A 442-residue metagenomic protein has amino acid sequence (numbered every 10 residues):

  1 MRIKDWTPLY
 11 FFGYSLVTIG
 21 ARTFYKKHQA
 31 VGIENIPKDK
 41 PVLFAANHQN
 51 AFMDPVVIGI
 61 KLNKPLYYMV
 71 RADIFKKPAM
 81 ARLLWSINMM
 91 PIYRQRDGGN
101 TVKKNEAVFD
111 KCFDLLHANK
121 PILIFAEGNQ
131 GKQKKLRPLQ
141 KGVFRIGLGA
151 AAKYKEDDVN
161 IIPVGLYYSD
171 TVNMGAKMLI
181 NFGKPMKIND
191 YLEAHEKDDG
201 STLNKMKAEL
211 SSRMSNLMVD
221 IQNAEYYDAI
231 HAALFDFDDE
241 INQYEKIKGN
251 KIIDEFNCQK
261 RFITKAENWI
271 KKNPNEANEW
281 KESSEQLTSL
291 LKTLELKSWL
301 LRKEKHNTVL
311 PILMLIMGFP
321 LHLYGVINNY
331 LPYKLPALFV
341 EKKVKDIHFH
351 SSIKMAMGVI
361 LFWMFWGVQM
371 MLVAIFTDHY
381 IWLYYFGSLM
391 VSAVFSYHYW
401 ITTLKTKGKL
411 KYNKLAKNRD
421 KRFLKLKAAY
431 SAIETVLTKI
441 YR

Functional and structural regions predicted by a protein language model:
R2-G13, I36-T101, P332-I347: Catalytic core of membrane glycerolipid acyltransferases/transacylases, capturing the structured, soluble-facing
R2-V31, A79-I87, T308-K342, W366-H379 (+1 more regions): A transmembrane-helix-recognition feature enriched in membrane-embedded lipid enzymes and envelope glyco-/phospholipid
G20-K40, A429, I433-I440: A short, well-structured juxtamembrane/interface segment
K26, H48, V102-E106: A conditional alpha-helix N-cap/helix-loop micro-motif detector
K26-K27, I60-L66, F109, P138: Basic/hydrophobic alpha-helical interface regions
R96, T101-H306, S388-R442: Non-catalytic C-terminal accessory region of glycerolipid acyltransferases and related lyso-lipid remodeling enzymes
E285-I360: Basic/Trp-rich segment in TM-proximal cytosolic loops or flexible interdomain/linker regions
H350-M355, M371-V391: Hydrophobic alpha-helical transmembrane segments
